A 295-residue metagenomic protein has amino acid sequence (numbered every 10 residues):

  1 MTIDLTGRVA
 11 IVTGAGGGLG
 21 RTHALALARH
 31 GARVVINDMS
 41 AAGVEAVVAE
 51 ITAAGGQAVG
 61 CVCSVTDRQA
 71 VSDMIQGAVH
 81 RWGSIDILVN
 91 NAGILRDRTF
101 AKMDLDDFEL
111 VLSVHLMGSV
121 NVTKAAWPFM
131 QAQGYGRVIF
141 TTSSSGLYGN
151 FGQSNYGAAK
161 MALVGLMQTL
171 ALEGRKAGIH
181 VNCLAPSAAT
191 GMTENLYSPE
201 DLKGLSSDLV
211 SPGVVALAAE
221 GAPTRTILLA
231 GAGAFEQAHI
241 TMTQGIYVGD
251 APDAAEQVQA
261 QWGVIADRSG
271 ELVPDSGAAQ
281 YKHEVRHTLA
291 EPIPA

Functional and structural regions predicted by a protein language model:
D4-V35: Canonical Rossmann dinucleotide-binding motif of NAD(H)/NADP(H)-dependent dehydrogenases/reductases, specifically
H30-A46: Conserved glycine-rich Rossmann-like NAD(P)H-binding loop of the short-chain dehydrogenase/reductase
A41-A42, V62-M74, L105: The beta1-alpha1 cofactor-binding region of Rossmann-like NAD(H)/NADP(H)-dependent oxidoreductases
A54-Q57, G77-N90, R96, Y135 (+1 more regions): A glycine-rich helix->loop->beta "capping" turn within Rossmann-like NAD(P)(H)-dependent oxidoreductase domains
T99-F100, D104-L112: Substrate-binding pocket helix/loop in short-chain dehydrogenase/reductase
T123, A159: Active-site helix of classical SDR
S143: Residue(s) in the substrate-gating loop at a strand-loop-helix junction that position the organic substrate next
